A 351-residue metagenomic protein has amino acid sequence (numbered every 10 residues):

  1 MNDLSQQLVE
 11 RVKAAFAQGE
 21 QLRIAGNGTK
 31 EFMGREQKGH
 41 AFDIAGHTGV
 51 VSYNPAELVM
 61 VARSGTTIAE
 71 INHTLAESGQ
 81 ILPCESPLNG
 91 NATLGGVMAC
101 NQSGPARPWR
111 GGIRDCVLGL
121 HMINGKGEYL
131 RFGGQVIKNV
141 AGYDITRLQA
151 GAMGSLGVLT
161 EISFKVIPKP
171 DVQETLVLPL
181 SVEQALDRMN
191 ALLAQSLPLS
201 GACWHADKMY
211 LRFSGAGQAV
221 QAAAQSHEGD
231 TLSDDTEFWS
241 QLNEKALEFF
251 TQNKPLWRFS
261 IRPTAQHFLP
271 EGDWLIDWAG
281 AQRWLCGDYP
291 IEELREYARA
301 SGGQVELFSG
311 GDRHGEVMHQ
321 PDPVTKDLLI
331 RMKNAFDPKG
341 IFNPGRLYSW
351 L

Functional and structural regions predicted by a protein language model:
M1-I24, I44-G90, Q102-G133, P170-L180: N-terminal glycine-rich flavin-associated loop
M1-T29, A298-Q320: N-terminal accessory segments
R23-I24, S200-H205, W274-W278, L307: Short beta-strand
R35-Q37, N89, D230-L351: Conserved glycine-rich FAD pyrophosphate-binding loop
C84-E85, N89-A202, M209: FAD-binding subdomain of flavoenzyme oxidoreductases
S181-Q184, F213-V220, R262-A265, G287-E292: Helix N-cap motif at beta-to-alpha junctions
S200-K254: Oxyanion-binding "anion nests"
